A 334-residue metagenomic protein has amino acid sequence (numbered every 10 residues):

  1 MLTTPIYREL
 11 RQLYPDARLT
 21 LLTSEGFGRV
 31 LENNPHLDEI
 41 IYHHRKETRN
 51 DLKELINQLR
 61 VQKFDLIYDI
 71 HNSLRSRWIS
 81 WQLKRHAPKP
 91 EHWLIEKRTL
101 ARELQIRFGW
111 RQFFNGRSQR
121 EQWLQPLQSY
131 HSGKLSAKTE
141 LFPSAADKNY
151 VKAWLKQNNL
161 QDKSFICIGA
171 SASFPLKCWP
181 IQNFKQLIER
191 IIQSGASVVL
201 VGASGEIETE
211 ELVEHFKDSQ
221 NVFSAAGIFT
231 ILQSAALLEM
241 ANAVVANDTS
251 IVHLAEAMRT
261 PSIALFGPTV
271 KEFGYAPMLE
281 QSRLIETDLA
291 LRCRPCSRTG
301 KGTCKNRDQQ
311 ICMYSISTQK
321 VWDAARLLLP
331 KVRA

Functional and structural regions predicted by a protein language model:
M1-A334: Catalytic machinery of carbohydrate-active enzymes, primarily nucleotide-sugar-dependent glycosyltransferases
